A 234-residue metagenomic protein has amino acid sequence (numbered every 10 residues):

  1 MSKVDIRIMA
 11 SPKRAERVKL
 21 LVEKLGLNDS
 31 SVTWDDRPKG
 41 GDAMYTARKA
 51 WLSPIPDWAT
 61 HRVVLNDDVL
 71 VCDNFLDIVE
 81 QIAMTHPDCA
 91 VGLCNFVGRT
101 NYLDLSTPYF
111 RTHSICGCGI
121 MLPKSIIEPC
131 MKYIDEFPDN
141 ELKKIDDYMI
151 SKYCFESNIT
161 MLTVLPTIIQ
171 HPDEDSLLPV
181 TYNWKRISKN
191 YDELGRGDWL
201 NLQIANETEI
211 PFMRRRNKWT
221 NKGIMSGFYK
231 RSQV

Functional and structural regions predicted by a protein language model:
M1-L65, V69-V234: Peripheral/terminal regions associated with large enzymatic or DNA-binding modules
